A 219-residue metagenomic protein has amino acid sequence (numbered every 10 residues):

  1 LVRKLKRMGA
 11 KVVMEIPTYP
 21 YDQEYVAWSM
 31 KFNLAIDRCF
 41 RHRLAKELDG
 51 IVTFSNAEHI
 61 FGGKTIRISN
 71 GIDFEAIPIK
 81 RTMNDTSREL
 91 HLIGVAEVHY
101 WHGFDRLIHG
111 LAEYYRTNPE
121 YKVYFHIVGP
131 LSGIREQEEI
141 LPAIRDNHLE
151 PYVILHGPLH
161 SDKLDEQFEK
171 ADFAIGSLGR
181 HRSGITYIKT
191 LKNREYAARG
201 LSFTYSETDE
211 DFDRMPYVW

Functional and structural regions predicted by a protein language model:
R3-A10, M14, P20-D22, K31-I51: Membrane-proximal helix-turn-helix segments that form the acceptor-binding/catalytic region of lipid-linked
I16-P20, S69-I72, L178-G179, T208: Histidine-centered beta-alpha loop that forms part of the nucleotide-sugar donor binding/catalytic region in diverse
R38-K80: Donor nucleotide-sugar binding/catalytic pocket of nucleotide-sugar-dependent glycosyltransferases
F54, L92-A96, V128-G129, L155-H156 (+1 more regions): Short hydrophobic "strand-cap" motifs at the C-terminus of beta-strands
F74-H91, Y114-E120: Nucleotide-sugar donor-binding and catalytic loop/hinge architecture of NDP-sugar-dependent glycosyltransferases
N84-L111, F125-I127: Conserved donor-binding/catalytic core segment of Leloir-type glycosyltransferases
H102, D162-Q167, A174-A197, T204-P216: Nucleotide-sugar-dependent
G129, Q137-E166, K170-F173: Nucleotide-activated donor-binding/catalytic signature segment of Leloir-type glycosyltransferases, i.e., the conserved
